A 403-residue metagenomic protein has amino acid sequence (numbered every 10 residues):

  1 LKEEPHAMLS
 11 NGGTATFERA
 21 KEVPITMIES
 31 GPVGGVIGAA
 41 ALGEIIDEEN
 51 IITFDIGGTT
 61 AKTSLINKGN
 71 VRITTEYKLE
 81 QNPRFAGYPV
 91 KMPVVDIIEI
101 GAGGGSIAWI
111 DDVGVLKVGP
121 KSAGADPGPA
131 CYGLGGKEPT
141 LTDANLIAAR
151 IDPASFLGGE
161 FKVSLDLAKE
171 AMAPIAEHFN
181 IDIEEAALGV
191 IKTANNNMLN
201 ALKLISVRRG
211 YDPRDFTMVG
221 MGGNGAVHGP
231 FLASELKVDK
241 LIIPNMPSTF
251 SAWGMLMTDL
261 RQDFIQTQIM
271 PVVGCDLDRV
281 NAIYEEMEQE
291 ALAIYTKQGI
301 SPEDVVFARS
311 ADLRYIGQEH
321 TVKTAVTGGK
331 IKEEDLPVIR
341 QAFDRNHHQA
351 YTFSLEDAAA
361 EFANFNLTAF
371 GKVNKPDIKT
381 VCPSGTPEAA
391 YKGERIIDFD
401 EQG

Functional and structural regions predicted by a protein language model:
L1, G13-I51, K78-V95, G103-G105 (+2 more regions): Conserved phosphate-binding catalytic cores of ATP/NTP-utilizing and phosphoryl-transfer enzymes
L1-T16, A20-I25, E29-P32, D126-P174: Gly/Ser/Thr-rich active-site cleft segment
P5-L9, I28-S30, I52-F54, T63-L65 (+8 more regions): General beta-strand structural signal in soluble alpha/beta enzymes
T14-T16, R72, F250: Flexible, glycine-rich phosphate/dinucleotide-binding loops and adjacent beta-alpha linkers at cofactor/substrate
V23-I25, G69-I73, T258-Q262: Short, hinge-like loop/turn segments at secondary-structure boundaries
E48, G58, I66, G103 (+7 more regions): C-terminal, non-catalytic interaction/recognition modules in large multi-subunit enzymes and RNPs
V71-I147: Early-domain small/polar-rich strand-loop-helix modules and first-structured segments of the mature chain
